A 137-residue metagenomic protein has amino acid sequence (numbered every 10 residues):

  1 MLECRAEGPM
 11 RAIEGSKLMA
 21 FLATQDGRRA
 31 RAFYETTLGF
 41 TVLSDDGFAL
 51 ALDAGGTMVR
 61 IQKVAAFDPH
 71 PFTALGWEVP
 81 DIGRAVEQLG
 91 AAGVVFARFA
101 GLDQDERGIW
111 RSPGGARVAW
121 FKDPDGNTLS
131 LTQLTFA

Functional and structural regions predicted by a protein language model:
M1-R29, M58, F72-L75, T132-A137: N-terminal beta-strand motif that seeds the catalytic metal site of vicinal oxygen chelate
E7, F33, Q62-A65, P113 (+1 more regions): Small/flexible residues
E7, I13-E14, D68-P69, G101 (+2 more regions): General secondary-structure edge motif
A12-K17, F21-V59, V64-A66: Core segments of cupin and vicinal oxygen chelate
D26-R28, L75-T128, Q133-A137: Vicinal oxygen chelate
D46-F48, P69-H70, Q104, G114-G115: Short acidic/glycine-enriched loop/turn segments that link adjacent beta-strands
I61-D68, F72-D81: Short hydrophobic interaction/assembly module
